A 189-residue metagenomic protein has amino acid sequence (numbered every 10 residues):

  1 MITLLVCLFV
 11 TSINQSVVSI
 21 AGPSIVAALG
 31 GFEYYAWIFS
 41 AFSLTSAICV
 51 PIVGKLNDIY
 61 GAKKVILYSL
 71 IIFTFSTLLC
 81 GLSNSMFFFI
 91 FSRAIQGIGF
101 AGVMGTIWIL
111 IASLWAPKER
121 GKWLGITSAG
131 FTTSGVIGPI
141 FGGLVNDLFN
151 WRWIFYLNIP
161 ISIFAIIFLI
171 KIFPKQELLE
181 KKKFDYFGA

Functional and structural regions predicted by a protein language model:
I2-V53: Extracytoplasmic
T3, C7, I66-I72, S76 (+4 more regions): Residue-level signature of the transmembrane alpha-helical cores of Major Facilitator Superfamily-type secondary
S12, S16, G81, G97-G105 (+1 more regions): Small-residue-rich segments within alpha-helical transmembrane domains of MFS-like 12-TM solute carriers
I25-V26, L56-N57, F141-F149: Interfacial helix-cap and linker-helix signal at transmembrane-aqueous boundaries of multi-pass secondary transporters
L29-G30, G61, L82-F88, G99 (+2 more regions): Helix-breaking motifs and short loop linkers at transmembrane-helix boundaries and internal kinks in secondary membrane
I48-F87: Conserved MFS/SLC helix-loop-helix module at the cytosolic interface between two early adjacent transmembrane helices
A94-A129: Cytoplasmic helix-loop-helix junction between adjacent transmembrane helices in 12-TM secondary transporters
D147-A189: Hydrophobic transmembrane-helix bundles of small-molecule transporters
